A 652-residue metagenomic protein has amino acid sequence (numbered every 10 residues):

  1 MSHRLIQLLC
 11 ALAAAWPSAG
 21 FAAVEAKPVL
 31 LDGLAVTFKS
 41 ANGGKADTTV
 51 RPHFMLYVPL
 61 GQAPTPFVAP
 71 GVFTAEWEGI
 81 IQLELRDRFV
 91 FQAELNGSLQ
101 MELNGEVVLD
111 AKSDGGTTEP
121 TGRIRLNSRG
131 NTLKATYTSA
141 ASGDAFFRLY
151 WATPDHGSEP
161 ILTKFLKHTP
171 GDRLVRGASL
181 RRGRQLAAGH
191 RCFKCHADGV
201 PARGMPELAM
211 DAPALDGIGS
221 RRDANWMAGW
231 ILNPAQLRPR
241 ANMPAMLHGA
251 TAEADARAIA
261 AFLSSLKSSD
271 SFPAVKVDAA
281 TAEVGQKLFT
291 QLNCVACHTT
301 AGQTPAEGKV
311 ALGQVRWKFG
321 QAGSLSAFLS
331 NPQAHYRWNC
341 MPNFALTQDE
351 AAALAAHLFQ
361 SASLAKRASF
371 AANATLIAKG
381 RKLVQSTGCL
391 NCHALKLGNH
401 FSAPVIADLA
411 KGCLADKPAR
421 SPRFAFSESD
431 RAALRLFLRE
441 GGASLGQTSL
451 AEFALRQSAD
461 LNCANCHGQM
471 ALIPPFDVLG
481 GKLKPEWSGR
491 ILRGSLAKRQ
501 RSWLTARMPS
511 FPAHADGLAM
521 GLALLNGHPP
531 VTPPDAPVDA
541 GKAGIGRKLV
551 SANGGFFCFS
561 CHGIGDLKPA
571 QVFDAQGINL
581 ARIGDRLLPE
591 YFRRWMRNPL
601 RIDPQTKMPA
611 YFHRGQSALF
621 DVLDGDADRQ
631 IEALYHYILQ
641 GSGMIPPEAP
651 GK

Functional and structural regions predicted by a protein language model:
M1-L5: Positively charged n-region of N-terminal signal peptides that target proteins for export
Q7-A19: Bacterial N-terminal signal peptides
G20-V90, E94-R182: Extracellular/secretory pathway-exposed regions associated with glycan biology
L85-F91, N127-N131, A141, R191 (+8 more regions): Short tyrosine-centred short linear motifs in exposed loops/low-complexity segments
M101, G183, A188, C192 (+19 more regions): Extended, hydrophobic alpha-helical segments in both membrane/secreted and soluble proteins
K164-A188, S265-T290, T304, Q360-V384 (+3 more regions): Electrostatic cytochrome c docking/interface patches
A188-K194, G199, D255, T290-A296 (+12 more regions): Short pre-active-site segment immediately N-terminal to redox-active cysteine/selenocysteine motifs in thiol-based
R203-S271, A301-K366, K396-G446, M470-P529 (+1 more regions): Extracytoplasmic electron-transfer domains, predominantly the class I c-type cytochrome c fold
